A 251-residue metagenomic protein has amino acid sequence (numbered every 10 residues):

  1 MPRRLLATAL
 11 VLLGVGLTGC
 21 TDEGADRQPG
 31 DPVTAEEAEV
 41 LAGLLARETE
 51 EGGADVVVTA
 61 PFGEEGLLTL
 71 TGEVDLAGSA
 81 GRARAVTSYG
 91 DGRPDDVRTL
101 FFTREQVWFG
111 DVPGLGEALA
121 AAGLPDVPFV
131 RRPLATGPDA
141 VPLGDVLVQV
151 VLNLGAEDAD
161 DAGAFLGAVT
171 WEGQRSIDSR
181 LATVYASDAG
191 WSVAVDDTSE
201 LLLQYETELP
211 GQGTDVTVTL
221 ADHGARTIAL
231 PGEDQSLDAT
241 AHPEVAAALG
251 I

Functional and structural regions predicted by a protein language model:
P2-A80, T227, Q235-I251: N-terminal leader/targeting segments and the immediate start of mature chains
T21-A38, F129-L152, I251: N-terminal trafficking/processing presequences and adjacent post-cleavage segments of proteins routed to secretion
G52-A60, G66-T87, R98-L100, E105-V107 (+3 more regions): One face of beta-strands
G78-V151, D215: An acidic-aromatic
A85-R93, T207-Q212, Q235-A241: Short, solvent-exposed aromatic-acidic interface loops
V150-G163: Short, solvent-exposed helix-to-loop capping segments enriched in aromatics
A164-W171: Short acidic, Pro/Gly- and aromatic-enriched capping/linker segments at domain boundaries
G173-S236: Gly/Pro-enriched, hydrophobic low-complexity segments that function as extracytoplasmic propeptides/linkers
